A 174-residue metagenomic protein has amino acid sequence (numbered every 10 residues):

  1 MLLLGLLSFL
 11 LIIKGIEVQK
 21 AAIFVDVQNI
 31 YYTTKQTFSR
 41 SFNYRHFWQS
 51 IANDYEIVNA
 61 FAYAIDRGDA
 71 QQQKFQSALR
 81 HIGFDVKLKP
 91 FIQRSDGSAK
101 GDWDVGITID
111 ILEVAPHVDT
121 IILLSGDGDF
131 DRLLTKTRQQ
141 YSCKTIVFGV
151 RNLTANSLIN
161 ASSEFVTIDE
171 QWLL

Functional and structural regions predicted by a protein language model:
L2-W103, C143-T145: Domain-level signal for Mg2+-assisted phosphodiester chemistry and nucleotide/NA-binding surfaces in nucleic-acid
G68-L174: Nuclease catalytic cores that cleave nucleic-acid phosphodiester bonds, predominantly acidic two-metal-ion
